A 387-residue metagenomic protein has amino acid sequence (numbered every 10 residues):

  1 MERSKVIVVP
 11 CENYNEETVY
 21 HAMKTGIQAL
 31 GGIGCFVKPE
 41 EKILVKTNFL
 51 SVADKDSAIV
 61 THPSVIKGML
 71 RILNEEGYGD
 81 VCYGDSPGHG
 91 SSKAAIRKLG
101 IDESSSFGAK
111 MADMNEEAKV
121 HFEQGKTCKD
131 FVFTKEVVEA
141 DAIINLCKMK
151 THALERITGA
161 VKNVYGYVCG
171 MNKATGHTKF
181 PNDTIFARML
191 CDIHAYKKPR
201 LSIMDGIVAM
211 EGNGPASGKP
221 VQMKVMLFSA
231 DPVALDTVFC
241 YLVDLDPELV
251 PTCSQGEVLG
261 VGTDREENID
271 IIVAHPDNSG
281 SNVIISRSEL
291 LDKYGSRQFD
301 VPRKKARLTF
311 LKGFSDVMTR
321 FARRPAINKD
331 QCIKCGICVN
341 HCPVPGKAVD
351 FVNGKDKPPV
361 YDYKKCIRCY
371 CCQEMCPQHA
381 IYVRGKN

Functional and structural regions predicted by a protein language model:
M1-K329, I333, V339, G346-K355 (+3 more regions): N-terminal and secondary-structure boundary signal
